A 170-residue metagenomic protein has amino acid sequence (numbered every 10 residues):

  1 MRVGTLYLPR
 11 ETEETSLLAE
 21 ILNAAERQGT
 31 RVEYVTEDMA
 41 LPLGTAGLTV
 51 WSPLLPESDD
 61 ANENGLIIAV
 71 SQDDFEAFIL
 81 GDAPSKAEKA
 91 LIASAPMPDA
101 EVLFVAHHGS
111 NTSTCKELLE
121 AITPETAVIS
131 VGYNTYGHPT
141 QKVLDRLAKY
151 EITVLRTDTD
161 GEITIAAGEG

Functional and structural regions predicted by a protein language model:
M1-G170: Non-globular, low-confidence helical/coil segments that flank catalytic cores
